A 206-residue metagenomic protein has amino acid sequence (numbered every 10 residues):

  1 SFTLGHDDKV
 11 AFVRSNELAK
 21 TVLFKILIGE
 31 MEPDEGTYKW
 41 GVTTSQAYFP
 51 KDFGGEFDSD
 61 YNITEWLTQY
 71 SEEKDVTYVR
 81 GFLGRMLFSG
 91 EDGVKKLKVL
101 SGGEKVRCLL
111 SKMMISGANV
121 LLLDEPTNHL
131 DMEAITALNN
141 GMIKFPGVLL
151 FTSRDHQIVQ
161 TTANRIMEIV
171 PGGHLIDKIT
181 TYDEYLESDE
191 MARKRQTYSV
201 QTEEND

Functional and structural regions predicted by a protein language model:
S1-D206: ABC ATP-binding cassette signature C-motif
